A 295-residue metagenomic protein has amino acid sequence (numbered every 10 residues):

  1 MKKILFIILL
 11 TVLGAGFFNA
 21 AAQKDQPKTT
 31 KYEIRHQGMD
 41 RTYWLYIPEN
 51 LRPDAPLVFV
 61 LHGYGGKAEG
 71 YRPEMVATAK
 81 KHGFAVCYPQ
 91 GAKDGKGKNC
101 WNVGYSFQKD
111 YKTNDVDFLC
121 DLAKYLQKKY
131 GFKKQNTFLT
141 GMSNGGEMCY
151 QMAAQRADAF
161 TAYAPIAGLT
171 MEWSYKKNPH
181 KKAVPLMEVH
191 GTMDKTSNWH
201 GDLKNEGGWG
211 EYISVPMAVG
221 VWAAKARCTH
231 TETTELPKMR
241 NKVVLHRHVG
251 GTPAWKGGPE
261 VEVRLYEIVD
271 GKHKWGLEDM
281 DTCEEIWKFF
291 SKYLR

Functional and structural regions predicted by a protein language model:
M1-K24: Bacterial Sec-dependent N-terminal signal peptides
F17-L57, G70, T78-K81, Y111-D117 (+6 more regions): A domain-start/cap signature at the N-terminus of enzymes
L51-G97, F160, E172-W173, T196-N198 (+1 more regions): Short substrate-entry loop that stabilizes the transition state in hydrolases
Q90-N114: Cap/lid segment of the alpha/beta-hydrolase catalytic domain
D117-Q135: Conserved acidic catalytic loop of the alpha/beta-hydrolase fold
E188-H190: Short beta-strand/loop motif that positions the catalytic acidic residue of the alpha/beta-hydrolase fold
K195-L203, E211-S214, E278: Conserved alpha/beta-hydrolase "acid-adjacent" motif
M280-R295: Catalytic active-site module of serine/aspartate enzymes centered on a nucleophile-bearing elbow/loop
